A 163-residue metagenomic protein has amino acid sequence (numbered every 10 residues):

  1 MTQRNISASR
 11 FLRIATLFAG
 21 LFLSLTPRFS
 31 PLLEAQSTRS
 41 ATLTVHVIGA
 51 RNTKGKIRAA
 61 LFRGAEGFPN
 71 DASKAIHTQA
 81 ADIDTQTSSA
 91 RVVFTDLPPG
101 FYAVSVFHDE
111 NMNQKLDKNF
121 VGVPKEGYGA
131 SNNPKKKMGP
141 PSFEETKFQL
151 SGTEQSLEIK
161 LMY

Functional and structural regions predicted by a protein language model:
M1-R10: N-terminal secretory signal peptides that target proteins for export/translocation
R13-R28: Bacterial N-terminal signal peptides
A41-G49, A59: A short, amphipathic beta-strand motif
R58-F62, S105: Beta-strand signatures of extracellular beta-sandwich domains
F94-D96: Short, flexible loop/turn segments at beta-strand junctions in immunoglobulin-like and fibronectin type III
G100-V106: A short tyrosine-centered beta-strand micro-motif
E110-K118: Acidic, glycine-anchored loop motifs typical of Ca2+
G127-Y163: Extracellular beta-sheet/turn segments enriched in Thr/Pro/Gly and aliphatic residues
